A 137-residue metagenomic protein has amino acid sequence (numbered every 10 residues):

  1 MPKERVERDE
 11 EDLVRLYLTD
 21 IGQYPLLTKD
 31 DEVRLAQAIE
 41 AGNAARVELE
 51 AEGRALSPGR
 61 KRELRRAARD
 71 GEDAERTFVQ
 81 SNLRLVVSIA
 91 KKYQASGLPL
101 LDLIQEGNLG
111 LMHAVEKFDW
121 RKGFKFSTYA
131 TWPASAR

Functional and structural regions predicted by a protein language model:
P2-R137: Alpha-helical promoter-recognition and RNA polymerase-docking modules of transcription initiation factors, dominated by
